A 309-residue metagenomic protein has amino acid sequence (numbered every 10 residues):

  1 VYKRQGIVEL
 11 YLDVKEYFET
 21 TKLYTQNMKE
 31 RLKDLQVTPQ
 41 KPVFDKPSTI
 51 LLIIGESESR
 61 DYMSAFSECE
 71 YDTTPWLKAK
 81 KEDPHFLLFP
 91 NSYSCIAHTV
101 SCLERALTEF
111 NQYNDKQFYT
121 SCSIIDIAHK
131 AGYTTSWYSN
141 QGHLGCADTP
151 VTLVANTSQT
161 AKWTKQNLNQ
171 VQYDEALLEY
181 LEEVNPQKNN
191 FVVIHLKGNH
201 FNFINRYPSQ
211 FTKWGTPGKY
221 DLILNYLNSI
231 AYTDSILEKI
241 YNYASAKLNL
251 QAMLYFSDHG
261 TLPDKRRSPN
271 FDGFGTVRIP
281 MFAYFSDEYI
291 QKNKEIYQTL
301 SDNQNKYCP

Functional and structural regions predicted by a protein language model:
K3-L52, S57-P217, P309: Active-site-proximal alpha/beta segments of enzymes that process anionic O-linked groups
L32, Q36, L178-E182, W214-M253 (+2 more regions): A long, amphipathic alpha-helix that forms part of the scaffold/cap immediately adjacent to metal-dependent active
E58-R60, A231, G260-L262: A short, conserved beta-strand element in the Rossmann-like catalytic core that flanks the donor/metal-binding loop
R60-D61, L77, K81, A128 (+7 more regions): Proline/Glycine/Serine-rich low-complexity intrinsically disordered segments that serve as flexible stalks/linkers
F66-D72, S245, N249-L250, L254-K294: Histidine-centered active-site microenvironments of extracellular/periplasmic hydrolases and transferases
C95-T108, N270-P309: Substrate-binding rim/cap in mid-to-C-terminal beta-strand-loop elements of soluble/periplasmic
W137-S139, F191-G198, L227-I230, A252-S257 (+1 more regions): Short beta-strand segments
P208-D221, Y289-T299: Flexible internal linker/loop segments at domain or repeat junctions
